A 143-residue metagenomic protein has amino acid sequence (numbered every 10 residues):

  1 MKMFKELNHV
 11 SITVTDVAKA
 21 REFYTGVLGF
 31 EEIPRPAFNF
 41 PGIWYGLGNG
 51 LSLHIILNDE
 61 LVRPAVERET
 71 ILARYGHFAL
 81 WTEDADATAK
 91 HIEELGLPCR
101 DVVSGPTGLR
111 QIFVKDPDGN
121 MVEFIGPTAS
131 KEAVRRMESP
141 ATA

Functional and structural regions predicted by a protein language model:
M1-K19, Y75-L80, T128-A143: N-terminal beta-strand motif that seeds the catalytic metal site of vicinal oxygen chelate
K2-M3, A89-A143: Vicinal oxygen chelate
E6-T15, I43-L47, V66-H91, R110-K115 (+1 more regions): Vicinal oxygen chelate
T13-S52: Core segments of cupin and vicinal oxygen chelate
K19-E22, G26, D86-E94: Replace "anionic and nucleotidyl ligands
F40, L61-V66, E132-V134: A short, acidic/glycine-rich surface segment
N49-L53, D59-V62, D84-A87: Short, charged/polar surface micro-motifs in flexible loops or helix N-caps
